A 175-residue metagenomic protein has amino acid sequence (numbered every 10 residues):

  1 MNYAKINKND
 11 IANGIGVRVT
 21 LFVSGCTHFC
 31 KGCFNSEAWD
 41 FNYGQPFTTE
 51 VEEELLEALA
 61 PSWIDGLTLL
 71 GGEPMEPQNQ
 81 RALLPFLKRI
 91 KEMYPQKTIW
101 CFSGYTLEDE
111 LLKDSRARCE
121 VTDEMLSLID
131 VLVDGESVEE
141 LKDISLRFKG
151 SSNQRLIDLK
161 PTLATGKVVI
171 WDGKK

Functional and structural regions predicted by a protein language model:
M1-A4, V17, N35-C101, Y105-S115 (+2 more regions): Conserved Radical SAM active-site core
N2-F29: N-terminal pre-triad scaffold of radical SAM enzymes
E76, E140-L141: Short glycine-rich, flexible loops that bind phosphorylated cofactors or substrates
F86-K91, K142-K175: P-loop/Walker A phosphate-binding loop and immediately adjacent motor/lid segment at beta-alpha junctions
E124-S127, G150: Short, conserved loop/helix-junction motifs that constitute active-site signature segments in enzyme catalytic cores
D130: Receiver (REC) domain switch/active-site residues of two-component response regulators
